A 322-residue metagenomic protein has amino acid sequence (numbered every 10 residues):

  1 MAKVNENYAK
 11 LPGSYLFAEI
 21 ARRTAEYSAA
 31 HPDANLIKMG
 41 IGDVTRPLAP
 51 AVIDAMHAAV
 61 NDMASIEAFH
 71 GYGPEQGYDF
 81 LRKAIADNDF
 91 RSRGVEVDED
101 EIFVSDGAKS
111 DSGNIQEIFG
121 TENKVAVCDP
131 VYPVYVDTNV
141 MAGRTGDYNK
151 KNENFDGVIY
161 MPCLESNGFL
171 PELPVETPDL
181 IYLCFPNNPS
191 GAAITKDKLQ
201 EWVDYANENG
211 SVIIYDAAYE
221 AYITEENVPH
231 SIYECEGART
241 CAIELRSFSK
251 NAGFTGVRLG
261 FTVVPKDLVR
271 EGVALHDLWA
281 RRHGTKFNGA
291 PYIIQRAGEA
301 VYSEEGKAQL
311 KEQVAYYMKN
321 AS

Functional and structural regions predicted by a protein language model:
K3-D106, V301-K307: N-terminal small-domain helix-loop-helix segment of the aminotransferase-like
E19, F80, A84, E201 (+3 more regions): A non-catalytic, amphipathic alpha-helix used as a structural packing/dimerization or gating element in enzyme scaffolds
N35, V95, D179, S211-V212: The start of beta-strands in P-loop NTPase/AAA+ ATPase cores
G42-R46, K109, Y132-P133, P186-P189 (+5 more regions): Short, solvent-exposed loop/turn segments at secondary-structure junctions
E67-A206, E220-C235: Conserved core of the PLP fold type I
N123, E208-V212, R239-T240: A short helix->loop->beta-strand "cap" motif at the edges of active sites that frequently abuts
V140, K151, E234-A315: Conserved core segment of the aminotransferase class I/II
